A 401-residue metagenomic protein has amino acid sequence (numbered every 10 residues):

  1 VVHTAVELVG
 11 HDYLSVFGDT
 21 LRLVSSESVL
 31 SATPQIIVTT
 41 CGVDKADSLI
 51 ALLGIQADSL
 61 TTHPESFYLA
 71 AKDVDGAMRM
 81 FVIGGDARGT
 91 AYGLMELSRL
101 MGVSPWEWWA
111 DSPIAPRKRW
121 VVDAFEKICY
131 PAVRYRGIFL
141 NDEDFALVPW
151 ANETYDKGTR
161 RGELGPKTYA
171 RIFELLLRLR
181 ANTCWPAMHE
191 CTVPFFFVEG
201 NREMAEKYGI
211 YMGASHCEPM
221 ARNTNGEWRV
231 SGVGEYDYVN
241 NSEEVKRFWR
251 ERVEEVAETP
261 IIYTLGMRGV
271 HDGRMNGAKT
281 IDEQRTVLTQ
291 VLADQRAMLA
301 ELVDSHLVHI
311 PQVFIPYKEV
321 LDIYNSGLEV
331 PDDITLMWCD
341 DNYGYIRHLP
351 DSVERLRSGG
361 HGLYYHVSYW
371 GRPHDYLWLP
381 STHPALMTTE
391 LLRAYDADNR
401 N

Functional and structural regions predicted by a protein language model:
V1-Y130: Contiguous, structured surface segment used for ligand recognition
Y13, D86, I138, R180 (+2 more regions): Conserved, mostly hydrophobic/aromatic
L23-S25, I114-V121, H189, F196-F197 (+3 more regions): Gly/Pro-rich turn-and-neighbor structural signature
G42-V43, V74-P113, F195-R222, G226-E255: Hydrophobic or amphipathic alpha-helical targeting/insertion segments
F81-G84, N141-P166, N182-T192, E227-V245 (+3 more regions): The substrate-binding groove and active-site-proximal loops of carbohydrate-active enzymes, especially glycoside
W106-R161, K167-A187, G359-G362: An acidic-aromatic substrate-binding cleft motif
R161-H189, G200, M204-G213, E258 (+2 more regions): Catalytic domains of carbohydrate-active enzymes, especially glycoside hydrolases
N182-W185, T192, G200, H216 (+2 more regions): Structured mid-domain segments that build the active-site/substrate or prosthetic-cofactor binding neighborhood
